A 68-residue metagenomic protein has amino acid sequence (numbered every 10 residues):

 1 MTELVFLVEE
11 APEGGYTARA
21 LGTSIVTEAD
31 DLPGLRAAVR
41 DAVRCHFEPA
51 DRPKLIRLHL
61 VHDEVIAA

Functional and structural regions predicted by a protein language model:
M1-V5, P33-A68: Short, charged, surface-exposed hinge/linker loops at domain edges that act as mobile lids or interdomain connectors
T2-E9, I25: General secondary-structure propensity
V8-A20: Short aromatic-glycine-(Arg/Gly/Cys) micro-motifs in beta-strand/loop hairpins
P12, G22, H62-E64: Short, flexible active-site-adjacent loop segments at beta-strand->alpha-helix junctions, enriched in small/polar
G15-T17, T27, A67: Intrinsically disordered, low-complexity acidic/polar segments
T23-P33: A short, exposed loop/beta-hairpin motif centered on an aromatic-Gly-Thr core
